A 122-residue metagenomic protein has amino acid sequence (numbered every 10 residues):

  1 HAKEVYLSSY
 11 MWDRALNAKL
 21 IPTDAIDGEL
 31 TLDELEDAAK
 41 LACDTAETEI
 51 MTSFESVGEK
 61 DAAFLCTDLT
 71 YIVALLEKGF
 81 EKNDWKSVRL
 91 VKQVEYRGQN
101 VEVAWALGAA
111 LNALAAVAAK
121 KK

Functional and structural regions predicted by a protein language model:
H1-K122: Helical "lid/coupling" subdomains associated with nucleotide-phosphate turnover
